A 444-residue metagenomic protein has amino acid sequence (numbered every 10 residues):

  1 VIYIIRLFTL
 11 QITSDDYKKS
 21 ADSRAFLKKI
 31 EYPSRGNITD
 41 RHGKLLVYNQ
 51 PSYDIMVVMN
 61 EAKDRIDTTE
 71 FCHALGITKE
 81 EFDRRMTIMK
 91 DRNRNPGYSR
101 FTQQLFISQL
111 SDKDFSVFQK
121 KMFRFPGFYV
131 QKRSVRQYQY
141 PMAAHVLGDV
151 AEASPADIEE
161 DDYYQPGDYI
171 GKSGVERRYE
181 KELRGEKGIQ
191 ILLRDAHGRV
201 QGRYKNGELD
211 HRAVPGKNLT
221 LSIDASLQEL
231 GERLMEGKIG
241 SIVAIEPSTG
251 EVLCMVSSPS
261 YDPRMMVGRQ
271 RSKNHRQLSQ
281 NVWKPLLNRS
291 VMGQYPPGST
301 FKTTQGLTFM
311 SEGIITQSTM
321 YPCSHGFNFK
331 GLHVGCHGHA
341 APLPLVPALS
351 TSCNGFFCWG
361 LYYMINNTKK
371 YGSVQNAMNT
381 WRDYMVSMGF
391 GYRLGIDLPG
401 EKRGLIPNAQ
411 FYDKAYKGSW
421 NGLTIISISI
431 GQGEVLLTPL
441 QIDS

Functional and structural regions predicted by a protein language model:
V1-S272, Q294, A377-S387, S427-S429: Periplasmic/cell-envelope proteins involved in peptidoglycan metabolism and beta-lactam response
V47, D195-V200, Y204-E208, S248-T300 (+1 more regions): Beta-lactam-recognizing serine transpeptidase/beta-lactamase-like catalytic domain environment
